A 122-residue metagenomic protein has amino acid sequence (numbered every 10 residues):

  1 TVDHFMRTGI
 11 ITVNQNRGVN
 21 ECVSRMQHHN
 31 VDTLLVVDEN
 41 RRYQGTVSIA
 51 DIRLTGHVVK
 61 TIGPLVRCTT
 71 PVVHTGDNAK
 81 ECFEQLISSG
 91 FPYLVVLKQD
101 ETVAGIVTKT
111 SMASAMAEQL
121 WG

Functional and structural regions predicted by a protein language model:
T1-G9, V23, Y43-F91, Q99-G122: Tandem CBS (Bateman) regulatory domains
R7, I11-T33, R41: Eukaryotic tandem repeat interaction scaffolds
V13-N14, V37, V73-H74: Thr-Gly-centered strand-to-loop micro-motif
V31-L34, F91-Y93: Short loop/turn microsegments at loop-to-beta-strand junctions
V37-D38, L97-K98: Core beta-strand residues in small-molecule sensory/regulatory alpha/beta domains
